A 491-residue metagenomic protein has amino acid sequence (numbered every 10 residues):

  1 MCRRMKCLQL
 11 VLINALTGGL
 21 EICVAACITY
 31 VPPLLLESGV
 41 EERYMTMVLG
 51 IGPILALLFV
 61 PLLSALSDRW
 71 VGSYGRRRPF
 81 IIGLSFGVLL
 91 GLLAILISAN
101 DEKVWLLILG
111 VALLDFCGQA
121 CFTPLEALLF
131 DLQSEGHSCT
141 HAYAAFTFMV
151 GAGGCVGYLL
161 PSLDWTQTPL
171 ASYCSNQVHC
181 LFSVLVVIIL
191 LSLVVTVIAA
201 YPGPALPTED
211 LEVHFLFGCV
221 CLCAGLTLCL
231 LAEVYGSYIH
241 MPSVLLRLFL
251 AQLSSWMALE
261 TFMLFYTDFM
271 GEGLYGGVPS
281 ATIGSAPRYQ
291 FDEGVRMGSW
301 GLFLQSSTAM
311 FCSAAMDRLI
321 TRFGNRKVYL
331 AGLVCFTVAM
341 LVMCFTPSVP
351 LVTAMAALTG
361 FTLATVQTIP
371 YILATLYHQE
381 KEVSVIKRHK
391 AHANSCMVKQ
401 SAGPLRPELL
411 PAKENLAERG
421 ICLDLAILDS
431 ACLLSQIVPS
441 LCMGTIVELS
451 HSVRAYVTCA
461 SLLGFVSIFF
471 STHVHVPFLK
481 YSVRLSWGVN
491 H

Functional and structural regions predicted by a protein language model:
M1-L55, V244-G284: Helix-loop boundary and gating motifs at the non-cytosolic
M1-R4, A99-L107, A112, G118-C121 (+4 more regions): Intracellular loop-helix junctions on the cytosolic face of multi-pass helical membrane proteins
K6-L10, G91-G110, C344-A356, V366 (+1 more regions): Helix-loop junctions at membrane interfaces in 12-TM secondary transporters
C7, V11-L12, E41-I51, S138-A145 (+5 more regions): Loop-to-transmembrane helix entry
V31, G118-S134, T365-K390, N394-N415: Intracellular juxtamembrane helix-capping segments at the cytosolic ends of symmetry-related transmembrane helices
M45-W70, G83-I95, G151-L159, W300-M316 (+1 more regions): Central cavity-lining transmembrane alpha-helices of secondary-active solute carriers, predominantly the Major
R69-F86, L319-L333: Cytoplasmic membrane-interface "Motif A"-like loop-to-helix N-cap segments of 12-TM Major Facilitator Superfamily
F80-E102, V334-P347, T472: C-terminal ends and interior cores of transmembrane alpha-helices in multi-pass membrane transporters/permeases
